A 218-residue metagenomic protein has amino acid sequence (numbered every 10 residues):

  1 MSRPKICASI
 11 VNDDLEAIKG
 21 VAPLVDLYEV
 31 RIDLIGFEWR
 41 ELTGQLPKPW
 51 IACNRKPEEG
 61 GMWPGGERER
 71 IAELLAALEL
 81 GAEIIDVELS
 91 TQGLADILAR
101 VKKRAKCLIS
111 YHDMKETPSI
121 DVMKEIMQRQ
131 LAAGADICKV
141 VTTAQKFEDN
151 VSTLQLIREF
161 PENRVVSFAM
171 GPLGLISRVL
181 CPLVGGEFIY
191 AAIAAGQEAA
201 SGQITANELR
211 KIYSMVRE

Functional and structural regions predicted by a protein language model:
M1-I71, E79: Conserved N-terminal beta1-alpha1 strand-loop-helix module at the mouth
S9-V11, L27-F37, L74-A76, L80-L94 (+3 more regions): Catalytic beta/alpha-barrel core
L24-L27, P47-P49, E79-E83, R100-I109 (+3 more regions): Glycine-enriched alpha-helix->loop->beta-strand junction motifs that scaffold or abut catalytic
D33-K48, L89-R104, P118-V122, Q145-R158 (+1 more regions): Active-site-adjacent beta->alpha loops and helix N-cap segments on the catalytic face of soluble alpha/beta enzymes
G60-W63, T117-V122, E198-I204: Short, charged, surface-exposed secondary-structure boundary motifs
V122-Q130: Anionic-ligand binding region
R158-E218: C-terminal alpha-helical cap/extension of soluble enzyme domains
